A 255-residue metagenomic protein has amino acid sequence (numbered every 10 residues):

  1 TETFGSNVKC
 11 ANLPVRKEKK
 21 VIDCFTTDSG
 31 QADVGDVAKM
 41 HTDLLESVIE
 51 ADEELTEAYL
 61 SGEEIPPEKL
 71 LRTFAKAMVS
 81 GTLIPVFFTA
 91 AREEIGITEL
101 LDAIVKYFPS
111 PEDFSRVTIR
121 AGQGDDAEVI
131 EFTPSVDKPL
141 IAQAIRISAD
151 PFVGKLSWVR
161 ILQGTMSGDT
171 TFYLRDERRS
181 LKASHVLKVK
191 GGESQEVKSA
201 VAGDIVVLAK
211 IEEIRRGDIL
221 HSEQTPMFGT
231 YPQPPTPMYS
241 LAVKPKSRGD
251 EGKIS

Functional and structural regions predicted by a protein language model:
T1-S255: Structural and coupling elements of P-loop NTPases
